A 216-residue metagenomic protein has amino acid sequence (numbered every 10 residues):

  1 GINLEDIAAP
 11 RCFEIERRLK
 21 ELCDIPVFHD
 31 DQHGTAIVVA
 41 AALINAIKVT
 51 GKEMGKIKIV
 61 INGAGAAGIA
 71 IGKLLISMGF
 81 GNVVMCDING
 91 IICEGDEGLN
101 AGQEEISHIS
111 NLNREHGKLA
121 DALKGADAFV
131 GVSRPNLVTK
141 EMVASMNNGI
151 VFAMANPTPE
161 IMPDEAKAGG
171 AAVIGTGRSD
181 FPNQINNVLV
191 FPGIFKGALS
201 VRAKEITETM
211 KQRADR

Functional and structural regions predicted by a protein language model:
G1-G34: Phosphate/diphosphate ligand-binding glycine-rich loop within oxidoreductases
N3-D6, V27-D30, I61, M85 (+3 more regions): General beta-strand structural signal in soluble alpha/beta enzymes
D6-A9, D30-H33, I88-I91, R134-P135 (+2 more regions): Short, ordered loop/turn segments at secondary-structure junctions
F28-D31, T50, A155-R216: Adenosine-phosphate binding glycine-rich loop
H29, H33, I37-V130: Glycine-rich phosphate/diphosphate-binding loop of Rossmann-like nucleotide-binding domains
S107-V173, R178-D180: Rossmann-like adenosine-cofactor binding region
